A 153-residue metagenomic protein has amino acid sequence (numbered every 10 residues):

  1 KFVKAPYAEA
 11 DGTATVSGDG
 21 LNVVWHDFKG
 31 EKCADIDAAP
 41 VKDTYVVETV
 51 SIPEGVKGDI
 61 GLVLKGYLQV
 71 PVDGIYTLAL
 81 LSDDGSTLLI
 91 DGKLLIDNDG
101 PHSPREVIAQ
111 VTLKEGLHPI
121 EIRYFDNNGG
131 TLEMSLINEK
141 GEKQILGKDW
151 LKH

Functional and structural regions predicted by a protein language model:
K1-T77, L81-H153: Extracellular/secretory pathway-exposed regions associated with glycan biology
